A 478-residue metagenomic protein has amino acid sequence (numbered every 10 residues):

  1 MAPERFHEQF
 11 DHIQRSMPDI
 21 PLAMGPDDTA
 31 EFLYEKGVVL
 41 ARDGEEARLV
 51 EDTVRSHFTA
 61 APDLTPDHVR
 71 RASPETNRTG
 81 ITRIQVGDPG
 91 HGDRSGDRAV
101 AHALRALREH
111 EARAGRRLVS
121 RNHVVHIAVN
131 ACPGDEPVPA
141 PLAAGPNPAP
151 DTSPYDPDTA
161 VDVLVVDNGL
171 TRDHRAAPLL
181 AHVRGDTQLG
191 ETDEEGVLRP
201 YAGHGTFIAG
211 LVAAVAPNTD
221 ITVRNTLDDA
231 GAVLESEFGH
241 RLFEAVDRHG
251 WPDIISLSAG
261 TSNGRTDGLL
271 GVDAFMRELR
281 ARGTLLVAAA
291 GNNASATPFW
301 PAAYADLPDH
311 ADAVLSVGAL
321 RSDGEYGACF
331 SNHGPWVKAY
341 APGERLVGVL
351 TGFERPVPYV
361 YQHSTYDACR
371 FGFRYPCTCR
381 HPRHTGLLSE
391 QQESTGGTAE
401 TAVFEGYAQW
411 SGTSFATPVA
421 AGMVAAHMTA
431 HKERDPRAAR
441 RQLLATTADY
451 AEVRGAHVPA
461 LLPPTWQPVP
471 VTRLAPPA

Functional and structural regions predicted by a protein language model:
M1-D52, L118-A131: Autoinhibitory N-terminal propeptides
T76-D162, H174-A176, E400: Protease zymogen maturation seam
V125-H126, G169-T171, D228-A230, G260-G264 (+4 more regions): Solvent-exposed loop/turn segments at secondary-structure junctions within structured extracellular/periplasmic domains
E136-D220, E237-I254, S258, F353-E405 (+2 more regions): Active-site core segment of subtilase-fold serine proteases
V212-V233, E237, S258, E433-Y450: Short helix-loop-beta-strand segments that form the rim/entrance of peptidase-like active sites
L227-A311, T401-P418: Substrate-binding/access-modulating region of protease and related hydrolase catalytic domains
P252-A259, R282, A313-V314, L387 (+2 more regions): C-terminal subdomain of the subtilisin-like protease fold in secreted/lumenal serine endopeptidases
F415-H431: Short, small-residue alpha-helix embedded
